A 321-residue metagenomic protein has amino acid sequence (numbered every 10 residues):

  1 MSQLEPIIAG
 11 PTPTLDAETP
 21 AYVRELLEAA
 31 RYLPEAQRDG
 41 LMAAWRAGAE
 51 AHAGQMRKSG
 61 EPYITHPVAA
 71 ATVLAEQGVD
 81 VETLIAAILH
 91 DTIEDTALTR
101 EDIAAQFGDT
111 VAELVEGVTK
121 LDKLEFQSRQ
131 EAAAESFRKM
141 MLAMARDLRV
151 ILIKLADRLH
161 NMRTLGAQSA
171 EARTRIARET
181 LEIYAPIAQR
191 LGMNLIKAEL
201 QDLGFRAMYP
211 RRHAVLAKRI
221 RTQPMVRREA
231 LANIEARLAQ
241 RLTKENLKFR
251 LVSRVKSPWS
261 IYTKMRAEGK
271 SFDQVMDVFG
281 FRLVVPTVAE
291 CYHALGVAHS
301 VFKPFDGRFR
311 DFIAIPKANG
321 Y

Functional and structural regions predicted by a protein language model:
M1-G280, V284-G320: Active-site helical microenvironments for divalent-metal-assisted chemistry
